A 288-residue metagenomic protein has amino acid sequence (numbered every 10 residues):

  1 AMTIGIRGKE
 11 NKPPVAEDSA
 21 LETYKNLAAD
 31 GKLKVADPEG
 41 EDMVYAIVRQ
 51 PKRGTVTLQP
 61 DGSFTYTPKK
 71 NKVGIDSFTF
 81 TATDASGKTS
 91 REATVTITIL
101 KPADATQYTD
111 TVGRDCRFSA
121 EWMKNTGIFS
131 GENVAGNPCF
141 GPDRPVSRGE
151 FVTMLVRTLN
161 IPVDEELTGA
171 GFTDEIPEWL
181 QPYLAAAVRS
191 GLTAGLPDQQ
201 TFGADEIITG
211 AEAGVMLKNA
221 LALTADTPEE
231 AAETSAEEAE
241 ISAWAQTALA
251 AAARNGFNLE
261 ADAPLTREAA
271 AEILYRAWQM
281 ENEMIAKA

Functional and structural regions predicted by a protein language model:
A1, T57-P60, T111-V112, F118-S119 (+3 more regions): Secondary-structure capping and domain/repeat boundary segments
A1-G8, G87-P102: C-terminal edge beta-strand
N11-V48: Extracellular ectodomain surface segments
Q50-K69, T79: Strand-loop-strand motifs at the edges of beta-sheets in extracellular beta-sandwich domains
G74-F78: Exposed beta-strand face motif in extracellular beta-rich ectodomains
A82-D84: Conserved structural position at the C-terminal beta-strand of extracellular beta-sandwich adhesion modules
L100-R117, S130-Y183, R189-A211, L217-Q246 (+2 more regions): Feature responds to low-complexity, polar/acidic, surface-exposed segments characteristic of secreted/exported proteins
